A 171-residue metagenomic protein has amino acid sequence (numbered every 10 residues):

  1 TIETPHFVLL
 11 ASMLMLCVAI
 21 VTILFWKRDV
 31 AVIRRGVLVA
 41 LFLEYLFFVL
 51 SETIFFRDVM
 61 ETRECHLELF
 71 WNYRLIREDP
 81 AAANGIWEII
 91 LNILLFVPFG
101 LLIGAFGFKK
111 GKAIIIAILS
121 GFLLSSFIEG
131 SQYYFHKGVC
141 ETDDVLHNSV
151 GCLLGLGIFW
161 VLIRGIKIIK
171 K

Functional and structural regions predicted by a protein language model:
T1-H136, T142, L156-K171: Bulky hydrophobic segments
